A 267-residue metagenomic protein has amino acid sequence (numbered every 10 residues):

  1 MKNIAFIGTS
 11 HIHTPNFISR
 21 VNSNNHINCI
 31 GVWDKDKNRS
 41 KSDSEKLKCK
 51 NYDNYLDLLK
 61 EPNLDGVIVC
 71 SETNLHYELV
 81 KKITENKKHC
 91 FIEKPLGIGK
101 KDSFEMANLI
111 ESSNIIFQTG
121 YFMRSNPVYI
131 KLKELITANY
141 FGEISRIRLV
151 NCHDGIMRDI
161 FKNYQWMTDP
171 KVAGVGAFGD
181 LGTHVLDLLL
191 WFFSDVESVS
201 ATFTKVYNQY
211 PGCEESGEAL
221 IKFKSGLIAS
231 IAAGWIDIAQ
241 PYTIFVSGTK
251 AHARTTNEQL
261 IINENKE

Functional and structural regions predicted by a protein language model:
M1-K46: N-terminal Rossmann-like dinucleotide-binding module
G31, D65-G66, R146: Short, Asp-centered acidic motifs that coordinate Mg2+ and/or phosphate in catalytic or ligand-binding sites
L47-L109: Beta-loop-alpha module in the N-terminal Rossmann-like domain of NAD(P)-dependent dehydrogenases, especially those
D53, I92, F117-T119, T255: Hydrophobic residues in well-ordered beta-strands that form the structural core
E105-M123, E143-S145: Rossmann-fold dehydrogenase core element
M123-Y210: Predominantly a Rossmann-like dinucleotide-binding segment in NAD(P)-dependent oxidoreductases
D187-I261: Contiguous beta-strand/loop segments that form the cofactor/metal-binding neighborhood of enzyme cores
